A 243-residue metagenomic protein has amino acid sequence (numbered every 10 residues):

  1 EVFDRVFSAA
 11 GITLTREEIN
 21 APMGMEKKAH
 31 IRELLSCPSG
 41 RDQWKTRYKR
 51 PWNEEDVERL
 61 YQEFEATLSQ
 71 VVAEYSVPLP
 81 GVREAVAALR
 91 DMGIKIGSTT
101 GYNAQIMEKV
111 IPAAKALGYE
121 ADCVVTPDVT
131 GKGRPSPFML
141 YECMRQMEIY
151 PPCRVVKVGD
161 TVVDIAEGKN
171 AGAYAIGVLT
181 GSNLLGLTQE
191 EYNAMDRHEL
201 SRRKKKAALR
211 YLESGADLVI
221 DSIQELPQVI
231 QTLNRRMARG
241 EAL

Functional and structural regions predicted by a protein language model:
E1-N20: Active-site neighborhood of HAD-like aspartate-dependent phosphohydrolases
D4, K27-S36, V57, Y61 (+4 more regions): An amphipathic alpha-helix signature
V6-F7, E26-R50, C143: Helix-loop "lid/cap" segments that line or gate small-molecule binding pockets
P22, T99-G101: Structural motif
P38-G81, M92: Metal-dependent phosphoesterase signature
R83-D91, N103-L243: Asp-based, Mg2+/Mn2+-dependent phosphohydrolase catalytic module
